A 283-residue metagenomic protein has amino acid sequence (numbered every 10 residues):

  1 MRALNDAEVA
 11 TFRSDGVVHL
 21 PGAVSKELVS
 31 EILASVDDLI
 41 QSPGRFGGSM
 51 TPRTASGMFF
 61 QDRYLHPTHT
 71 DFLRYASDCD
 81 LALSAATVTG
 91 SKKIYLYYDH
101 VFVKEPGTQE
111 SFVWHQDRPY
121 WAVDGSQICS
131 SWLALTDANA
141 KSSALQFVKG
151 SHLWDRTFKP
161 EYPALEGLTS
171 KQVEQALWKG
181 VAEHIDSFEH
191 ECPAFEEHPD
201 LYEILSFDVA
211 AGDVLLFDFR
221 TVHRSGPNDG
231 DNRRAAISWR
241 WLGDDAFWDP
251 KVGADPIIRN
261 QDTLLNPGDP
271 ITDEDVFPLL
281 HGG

Functional and structural regions predicted by a protein language model:
M1-D15, P21-W114, P119-A122, V252 (+1 more regions): Non-heme Fe(II)-dependent double-stranded beta-helix
S25-K26, V101-K104, P119, A138 (+3 more regions): Short, solvent-exposed loop/turn segments at secondary-structure junctions
L39-S42, F46-T51, E161-P163, A211-L216 (+1 more regions): Non-heme Fe(II)/2-oxoglutarate
L81, S91, P106-Q109, A138-A140 (+3 more regions): Short, charged/polar surface micro-motifs in flexible loops or helix N-caps
K92-I94, Y98-D99, E110-F112, Q127-L133 (+2 more regions): Generic beta-strand structural signal
T108, V113-Q116, G125, K141-F147 (+2 more regions): A short secondary-structure junction signal
H115, A122-A140, D208-A211, L216 (+1 more regions): Short, conserved beta-strand element in jelly-roll/cupin
A140-T221: Double-stranded beta-helix
